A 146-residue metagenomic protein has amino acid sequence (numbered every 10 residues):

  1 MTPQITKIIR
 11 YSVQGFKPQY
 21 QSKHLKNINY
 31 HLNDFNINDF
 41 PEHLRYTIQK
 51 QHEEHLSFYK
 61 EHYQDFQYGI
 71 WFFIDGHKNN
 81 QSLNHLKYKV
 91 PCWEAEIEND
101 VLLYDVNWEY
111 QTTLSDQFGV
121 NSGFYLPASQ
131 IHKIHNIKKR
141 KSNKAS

Functional and structural regions predicted by a protein language model:
T2-S22, N27-D39, H43, K50 (+1 more regions): Active-site and NAD+-binding cores of ADP-ribose-processing enzymes
D34, R45-K87: Extended catalytic/binding region for NAD+/ADP-ribose chemistry, centered on the ART fold
